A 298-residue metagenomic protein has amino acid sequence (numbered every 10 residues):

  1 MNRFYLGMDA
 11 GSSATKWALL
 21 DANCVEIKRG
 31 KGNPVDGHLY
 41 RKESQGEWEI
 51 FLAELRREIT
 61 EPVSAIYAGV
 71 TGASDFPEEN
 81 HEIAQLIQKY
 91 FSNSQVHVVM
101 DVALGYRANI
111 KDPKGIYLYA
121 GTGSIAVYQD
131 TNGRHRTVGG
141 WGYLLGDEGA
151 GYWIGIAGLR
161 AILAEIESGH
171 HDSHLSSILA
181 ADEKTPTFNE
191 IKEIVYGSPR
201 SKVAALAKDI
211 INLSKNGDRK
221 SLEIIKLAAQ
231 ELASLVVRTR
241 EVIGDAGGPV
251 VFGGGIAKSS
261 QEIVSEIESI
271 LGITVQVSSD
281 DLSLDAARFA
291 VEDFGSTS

Functional and structural regions predicted by a protein language model:
M1, S94-Y117, R134: Conserved phosphate-binding catalytic cores of ATP/NTP-utilizing and phosphoryl-transfer enzymes
M1-R56, T60-A65, N109-K114, R160-S298: ATP-binding/phosphotransfer module of carbohydrate and carboxylate kinases, centering on a glycine-rich
D9, G69, V99, Y117-G123: Short beta-strand segments
D36, L55-S92, N109-I110: Short beta-strand-loop/turn "lid" adjacent to the catalytic site in phosphate-handling enzymes
G72, G140-E148, I273-S278: A short glycine/serine-rich beta->alpha loop
H81, S124-V138, A207, S260-L271: Acidic-glycine-rich active-site phosphate/pyrophosphate-binding loop
V96-L104, Y119-A120, V275-L284: Active-site nucleophile and cofactor-binding loops and adjacent substrate-binding regions of central metabolic enzymes
P113-E165: Glycine-rich phosphate-binding loop of actin/hexokinase-like ATP-binding domains
